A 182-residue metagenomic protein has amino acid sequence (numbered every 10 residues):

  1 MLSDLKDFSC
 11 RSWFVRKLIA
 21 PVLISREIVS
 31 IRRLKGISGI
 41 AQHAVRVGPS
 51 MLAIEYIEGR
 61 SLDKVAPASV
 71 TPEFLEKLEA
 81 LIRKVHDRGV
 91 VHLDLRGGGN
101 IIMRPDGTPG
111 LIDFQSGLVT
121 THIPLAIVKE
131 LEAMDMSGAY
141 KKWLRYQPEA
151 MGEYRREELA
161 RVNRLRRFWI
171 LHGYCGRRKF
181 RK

Functional and structural regions predicted by a protein language model:
M1-R32: ATP-binding glycine-rich loop module of kinase domains
S3-D4, G39, L52, G110: Protein kinase-like catalytic core scaffold
W13-R16, D63-V65, T120-T121: A short acidic, helix-capping loop that chelates divalent metal ions and anchors anionic groups
A20-K77: Conserved structural core of kinase catalytic domains
A80-K84: Conserved hydrophobic core/spine positions of the Hanks-type protein kinase catalytic domain
D87-M103: Catalytic-loop of the protein kinase fold
R104-K182: C-lobe/activation-segment region of protein kinase-like
